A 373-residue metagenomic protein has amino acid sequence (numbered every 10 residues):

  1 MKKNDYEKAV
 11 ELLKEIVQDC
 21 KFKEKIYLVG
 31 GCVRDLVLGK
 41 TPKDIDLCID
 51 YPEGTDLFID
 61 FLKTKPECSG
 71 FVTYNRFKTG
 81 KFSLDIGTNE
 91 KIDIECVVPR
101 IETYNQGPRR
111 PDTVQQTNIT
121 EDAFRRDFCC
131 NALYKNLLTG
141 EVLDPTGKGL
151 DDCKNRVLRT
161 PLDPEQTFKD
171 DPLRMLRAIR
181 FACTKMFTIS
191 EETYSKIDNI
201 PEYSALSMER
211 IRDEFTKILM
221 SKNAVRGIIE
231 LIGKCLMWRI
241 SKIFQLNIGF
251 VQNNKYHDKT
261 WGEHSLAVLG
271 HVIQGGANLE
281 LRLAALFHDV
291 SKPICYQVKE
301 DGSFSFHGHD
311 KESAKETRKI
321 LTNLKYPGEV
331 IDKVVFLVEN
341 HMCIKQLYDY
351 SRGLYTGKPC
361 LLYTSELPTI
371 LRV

Functional and structural regions predicted by a protein language model:
M1-S365, R372-V373: Catalytic cores of the polymerase beta-like nucleotidyltransferase superfamily and closely associated nucleotide
